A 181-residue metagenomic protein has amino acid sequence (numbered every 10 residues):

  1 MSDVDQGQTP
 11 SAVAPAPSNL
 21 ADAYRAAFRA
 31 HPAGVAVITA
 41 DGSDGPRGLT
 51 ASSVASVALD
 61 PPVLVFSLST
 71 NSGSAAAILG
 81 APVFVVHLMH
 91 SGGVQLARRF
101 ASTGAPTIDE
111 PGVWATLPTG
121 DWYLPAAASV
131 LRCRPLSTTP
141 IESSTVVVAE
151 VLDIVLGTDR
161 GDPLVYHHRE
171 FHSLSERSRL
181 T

Functional and structural regions predicted by a protein language model:
S2-T181: Basic, polyanion-binding surface patches
